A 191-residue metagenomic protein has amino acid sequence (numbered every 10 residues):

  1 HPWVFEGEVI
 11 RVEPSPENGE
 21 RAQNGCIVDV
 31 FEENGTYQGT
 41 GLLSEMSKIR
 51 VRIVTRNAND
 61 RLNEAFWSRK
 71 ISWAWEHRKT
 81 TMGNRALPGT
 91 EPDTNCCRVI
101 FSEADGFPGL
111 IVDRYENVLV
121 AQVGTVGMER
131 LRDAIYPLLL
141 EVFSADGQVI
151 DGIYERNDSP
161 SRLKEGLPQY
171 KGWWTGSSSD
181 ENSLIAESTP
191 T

Functional and structural regions predicted by a protein language model:
H1-E116, K171, T175, E181: Non-catalytic accessory regions of SAM-dependent methyltransferases
G7-E8, V123-G124, R156-D158: Fold-independent oxyanion-binding glycine-rich loops and adjacent beta-strand/coil segments at enzyme active sites
V30, G39, L119-Q122, A186 (+1 more regions): Short hydrophobic-aromatic micro-motifs
E64-S68, M128, R132, Y136: Generic alpha-helical secondary structure
S102-F107, I111-D113, R132-T191: Non-catalytic substrate-recognition/targeting regions of SAM-dependent transferases
E116-E129: A short interface-forming secondary-structure element
